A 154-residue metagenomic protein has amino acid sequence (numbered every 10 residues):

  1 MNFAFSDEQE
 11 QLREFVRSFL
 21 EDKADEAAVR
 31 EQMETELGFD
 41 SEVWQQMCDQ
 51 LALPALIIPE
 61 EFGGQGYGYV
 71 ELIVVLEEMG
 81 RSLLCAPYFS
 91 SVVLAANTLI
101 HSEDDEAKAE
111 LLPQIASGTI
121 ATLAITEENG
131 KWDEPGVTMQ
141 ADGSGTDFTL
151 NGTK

Functional and structural regions predicted by a protein language model:
M1-F89, E110, Q114: Amphipathic, small/basic residue-rich leader segments at the start of a protein or domain
A4, I57, L94, A124 (+1 more regions): Conserved beta-strand segments that form the floor/walls of ligand-binding pockets within enzyme and binding domains
Q9, R17, A96-N97, H101 (+1 more regions): Structured catalytic cores of enzymes that bind and process phosphorylated ligands/cofactors
D40-E42, I100, W132-G136: Short, solvent-exposed polar/charged micro-motifs at secondary-structure junctions
D49-Q50, L94-A95, A141-S144: Short hydrophobic "helix-edge" motifs at membrane interfaces and signal-peptide entry regions
Q65, D105-K154: Glycine-rich, Trp-frequent "lid" loop and neighboring beta-strands that shape and gate the flavin cofactor pocket
A86-E106: N-terminal glycine-rich flavin-associated loop
